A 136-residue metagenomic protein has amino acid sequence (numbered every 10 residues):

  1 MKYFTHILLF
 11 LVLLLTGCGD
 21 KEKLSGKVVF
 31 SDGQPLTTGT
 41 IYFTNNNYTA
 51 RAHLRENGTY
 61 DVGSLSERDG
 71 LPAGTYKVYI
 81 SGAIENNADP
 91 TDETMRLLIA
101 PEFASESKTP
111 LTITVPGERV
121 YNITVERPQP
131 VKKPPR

Functional and structural regions predicted by a protein language model:
M1-T16: Sec-dependent bacterial lipoprotein signal peptides
C18-R136: Beta-strand-dominated extracellular/periplasmic modules and repeats in secreted or surface-exposed proteins
